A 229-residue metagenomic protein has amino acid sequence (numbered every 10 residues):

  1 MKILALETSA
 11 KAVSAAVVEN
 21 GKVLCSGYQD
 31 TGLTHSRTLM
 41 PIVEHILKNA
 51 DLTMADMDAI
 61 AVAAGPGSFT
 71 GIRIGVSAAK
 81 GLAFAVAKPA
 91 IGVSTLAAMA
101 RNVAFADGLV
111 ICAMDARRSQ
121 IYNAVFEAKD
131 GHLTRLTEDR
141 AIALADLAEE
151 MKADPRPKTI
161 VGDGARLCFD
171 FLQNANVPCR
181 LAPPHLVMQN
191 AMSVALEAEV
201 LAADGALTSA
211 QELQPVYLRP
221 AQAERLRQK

Functional and structural regions predicted by a protein language model:
M1, V13, S119-I121, L213: Change "...and in nucleic-acid phosphodiester-cleaving endonucleases..." to "...and in nucleic-acid processing enzymes
M1-A64, M188: N-terminal beta-alpha supersecondary unit
K22, T34, P89-M188, Y217 (+2 more regions): Surface "functional belts" at beta-alpha junctions
I46-A50, A85, V103, A191-A202: Stable alpha-helical structural segments in soluble proteins, enriched in small hydrophobic residues
K48-A55, F84-V93, F105, A206: Phosphate-handling active-site elements
A61-A90, T95: DPxDG-like acidic metal-binding loop motif
P184-P215: Glycine-rich phosphate-binding/hydrolytic loop that grips phosphoryl groups
